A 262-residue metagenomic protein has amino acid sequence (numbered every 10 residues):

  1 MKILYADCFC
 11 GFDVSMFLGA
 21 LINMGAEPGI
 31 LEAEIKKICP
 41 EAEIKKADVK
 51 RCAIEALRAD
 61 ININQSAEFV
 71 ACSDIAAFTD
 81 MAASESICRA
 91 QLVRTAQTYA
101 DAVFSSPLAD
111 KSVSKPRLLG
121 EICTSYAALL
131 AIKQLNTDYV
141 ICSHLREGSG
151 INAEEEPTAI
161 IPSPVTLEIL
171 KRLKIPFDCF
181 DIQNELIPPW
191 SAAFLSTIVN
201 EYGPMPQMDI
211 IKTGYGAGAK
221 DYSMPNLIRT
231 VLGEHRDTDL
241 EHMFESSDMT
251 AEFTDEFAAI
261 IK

Functional and structural regions predicted by a protein language model:
M1-L4: Extreme N-terminal starter segment of soluble prokaryotic enzymes
A6-L18, S112-L135: Conserved phosphate/anionic-ligand binding catalytic regions in large, soluble enzymes, centered on
G11, A59, L195: Divalent metal-coordination and catalytic microenvironments
N23-P107, I175, Q183, A192 (+1 more regions): Glycine-rich nucleotide/cofactor/substrate-binding loop typically near the N-terminus or early in the first domain
P28, L135-E245, T250-F253, F257: Mobile "lid/hinge" segments at catalytic clefts and subdomain interfaces of large enzymes
E85-Q97, L119-Y126, E156-P164, E185-P189: Short, amphipathic alpha-helical segments
T95-D110, S125-D138, I169-P176, I198-E201: Mid-sequence acidic-hydrophobic segments that form the walls of catalytic/ligand-binding cavities or oligomerization
A109-R117, E121, S191, S247-K262: Long, contiguous binding/interaction regions
